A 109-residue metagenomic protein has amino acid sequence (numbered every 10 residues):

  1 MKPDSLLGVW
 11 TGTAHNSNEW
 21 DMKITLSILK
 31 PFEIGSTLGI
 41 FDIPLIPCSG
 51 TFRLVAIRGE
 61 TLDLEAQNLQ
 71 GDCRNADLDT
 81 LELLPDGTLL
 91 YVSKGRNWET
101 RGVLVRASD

Functional and structural regions predicted by a protein language model:
K2-M22, T37-L38, L89-S93, T100 (+1 more regions): Tryptophan-anchored aromatic micro-motifs
G8-W10, I34-T37, E60-E65: A short hydrophobic beta-strand element
E19-G59: N-terminal glycine/threonine-rich, aromatic-flanked beta-hairpin/loop signature
I24, P47-T61, D86, V92-D109: Edge beta-strand at a domain terminus
I40-L45, A66-D72, S93-W98: Secondary-structure transition/turn motif
E60-E82: An anionic, turn-rich surface loop/hairpin at beta-sheet edges that serves as a generic interaction/coordination patch
